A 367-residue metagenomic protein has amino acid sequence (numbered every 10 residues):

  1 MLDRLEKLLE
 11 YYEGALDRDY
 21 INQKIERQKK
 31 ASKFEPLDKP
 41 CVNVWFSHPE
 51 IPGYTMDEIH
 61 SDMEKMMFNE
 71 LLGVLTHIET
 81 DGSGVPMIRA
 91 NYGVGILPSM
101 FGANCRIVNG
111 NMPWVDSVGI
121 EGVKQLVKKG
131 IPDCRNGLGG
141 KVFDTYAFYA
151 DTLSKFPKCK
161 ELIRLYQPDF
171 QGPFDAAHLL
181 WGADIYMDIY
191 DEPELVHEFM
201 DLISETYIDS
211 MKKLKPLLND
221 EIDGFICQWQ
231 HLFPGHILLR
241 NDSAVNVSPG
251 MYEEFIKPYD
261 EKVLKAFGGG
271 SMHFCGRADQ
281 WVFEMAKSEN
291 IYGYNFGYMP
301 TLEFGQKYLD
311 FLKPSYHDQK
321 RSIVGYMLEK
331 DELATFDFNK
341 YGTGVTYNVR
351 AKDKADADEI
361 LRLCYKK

Functional and structural regions predicted by a protein language model:
M1-P49, M56-D57, G73, H77 (+2 more regions): Active-site loop segments of alpha/beta catalytic cores
L5-Y11, A15, E70, H77 (+2 more regions): Extracytoplasmic/secretory soluble proteins
Y54-R106: Membrane helical hairpin/interfacial module
N104-K124, L232-N246: Aromatic- and acidic-residue-enriched carbohydrate-binding clefts of CAZyme catalytic domains
